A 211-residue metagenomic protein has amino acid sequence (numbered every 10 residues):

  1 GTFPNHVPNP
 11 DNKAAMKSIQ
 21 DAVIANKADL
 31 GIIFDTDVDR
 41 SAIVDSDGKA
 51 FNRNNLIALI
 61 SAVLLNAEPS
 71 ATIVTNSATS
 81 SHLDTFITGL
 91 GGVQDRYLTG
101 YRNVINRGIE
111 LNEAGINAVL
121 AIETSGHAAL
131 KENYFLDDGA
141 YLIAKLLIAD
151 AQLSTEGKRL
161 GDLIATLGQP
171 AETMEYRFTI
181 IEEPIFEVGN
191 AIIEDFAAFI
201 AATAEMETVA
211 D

Functional and structural regions predicted by a protein language model:
G1-V44: N-terminal small/polar loop signature for handling phosphorylated ligands or for N-terminal nucleophile
T2-V7, A62-L64, V104-I109: Short, charged, surface-exposed secondary-structure boundary motifs
A15-S18, L56, I60, N103: Well-ordered alpha-helical segments embedded in enzymatic catalytic cores
L30-G31, T36-D47, G108-E113, N117-I122: Self-splicing inteins and homing endonuclease
D39-L59, L83-D84: Short Gly/Thr/Asp-enriched flexible loops that form oxyanion-binding sites at enzyme active sites
K49-E68, G139-L147: Gly/Ser/Thr-rich active-site loops/lids in small-molecule metabolic enzymes that frequently grip phosphoryl groups
P69-D211: Phosphate-binding and adjacent anionic-ligand microenvironments
